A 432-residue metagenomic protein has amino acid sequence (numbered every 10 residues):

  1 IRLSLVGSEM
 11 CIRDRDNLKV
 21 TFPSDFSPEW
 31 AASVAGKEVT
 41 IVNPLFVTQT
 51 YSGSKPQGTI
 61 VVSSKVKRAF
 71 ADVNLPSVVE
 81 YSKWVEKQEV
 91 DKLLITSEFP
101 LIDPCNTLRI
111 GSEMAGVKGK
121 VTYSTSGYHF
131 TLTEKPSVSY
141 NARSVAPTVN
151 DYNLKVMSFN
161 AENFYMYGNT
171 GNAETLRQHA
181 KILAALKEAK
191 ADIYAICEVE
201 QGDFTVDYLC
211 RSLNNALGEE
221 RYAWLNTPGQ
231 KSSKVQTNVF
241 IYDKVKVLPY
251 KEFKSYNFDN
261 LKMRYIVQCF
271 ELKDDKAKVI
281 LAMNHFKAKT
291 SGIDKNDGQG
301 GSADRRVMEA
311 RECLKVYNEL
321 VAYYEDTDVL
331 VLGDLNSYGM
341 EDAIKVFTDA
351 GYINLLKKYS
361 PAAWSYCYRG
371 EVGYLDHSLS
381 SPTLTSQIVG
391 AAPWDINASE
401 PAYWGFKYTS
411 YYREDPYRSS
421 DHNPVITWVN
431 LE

Functional and structural regions predicted by a protein language model:
R2, S8-E9, R13-F159, N163-Y167 (+6 more regions): Extended non-catalytic accessory segments flanking core domains
A32-E38, V85-E89, T148-Y152, K187-A189 (+9 more regions): Extracellular/periplasmic catalytic domains that process cell-envelope and extracellular macromolecules
I41-V42, S97-A142, G202, K244-K262 (+4 more regions): Metal-dependent phosphoester-hydrolase catalytic domains
Y51-I60, S64-K65, G127-T133, Y167-T170 (+6 more regions): Short, solvent-exposed loop/turn and secondary-structure capping segments
S82, L261-M308, K315-N318: Glycine/proline-rich, flexible active-site/cofactor-binding loop segments that harbor closely spaced acidic
Q88, T96, T125-N238, V279 (+5 more regions): N-terminal, active-site-proximal structural segment of metallo-dependent hydrolase catalytic domains
A161, E198-V199, N284-F286, D334-L335: Active-site metal-binding loops of divalent metal-dependent hydrolases
T205-K287: Structured beta-strand-rich core segments of catalytic domains in phosphoester-bond hydrolases
